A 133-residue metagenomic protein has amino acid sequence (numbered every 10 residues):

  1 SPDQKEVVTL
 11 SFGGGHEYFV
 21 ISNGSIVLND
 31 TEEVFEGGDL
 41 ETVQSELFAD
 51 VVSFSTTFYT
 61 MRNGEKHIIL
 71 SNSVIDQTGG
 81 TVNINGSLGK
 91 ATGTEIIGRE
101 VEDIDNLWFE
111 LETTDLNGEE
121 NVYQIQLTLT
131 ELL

Functional and structural regions predicted by a protein language model:
S1-K5, I97-E100: Short intrinsically disordered, low-complexity coil segments enriched in acidic
D3-E65: Short, surface-exposed binding/anchoring microloops in extracellular/periplasmic proteins
F35, V51-S53, I104-N106, E120-V122: A general secondary-structure signal for short beta-strands and their flanking turns/coil in non-transmembrane regions
D39, S55, W108-E110, Q124-Q126: Beta-strand secondary-structure signal
L47, G64-N117: Short, solvent-exposed, Trp/other aromatic-anchored flexible loops in extracytoplasmic proteins
F58, T113-D115, L129: A mature extracytoplasmic/lumenal domain signature
E119-L133: Short beta-strand elements
